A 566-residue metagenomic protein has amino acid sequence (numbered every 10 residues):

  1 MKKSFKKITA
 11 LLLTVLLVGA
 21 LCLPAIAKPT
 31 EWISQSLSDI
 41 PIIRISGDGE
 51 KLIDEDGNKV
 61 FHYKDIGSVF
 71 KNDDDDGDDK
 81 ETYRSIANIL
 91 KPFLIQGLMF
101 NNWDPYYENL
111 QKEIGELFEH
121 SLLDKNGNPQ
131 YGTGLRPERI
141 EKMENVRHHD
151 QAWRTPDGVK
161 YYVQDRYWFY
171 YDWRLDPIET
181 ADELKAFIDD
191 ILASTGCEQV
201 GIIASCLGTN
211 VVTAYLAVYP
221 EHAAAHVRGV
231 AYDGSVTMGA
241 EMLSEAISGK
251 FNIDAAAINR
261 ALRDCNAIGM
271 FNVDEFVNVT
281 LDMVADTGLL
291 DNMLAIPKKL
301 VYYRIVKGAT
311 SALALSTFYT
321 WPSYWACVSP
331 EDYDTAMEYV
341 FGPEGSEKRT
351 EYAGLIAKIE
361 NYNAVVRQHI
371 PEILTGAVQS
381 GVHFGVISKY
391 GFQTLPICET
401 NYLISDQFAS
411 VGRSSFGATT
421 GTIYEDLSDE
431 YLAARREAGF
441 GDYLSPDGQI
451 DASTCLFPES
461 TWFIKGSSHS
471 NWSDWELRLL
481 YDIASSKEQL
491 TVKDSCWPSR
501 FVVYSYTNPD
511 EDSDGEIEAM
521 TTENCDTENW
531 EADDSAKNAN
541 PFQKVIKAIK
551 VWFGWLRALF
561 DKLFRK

Functional and structural regions predicted by a protein language model:
M1-S4: N-terminal secretory signal peptides that target proteins for export/translocation
K6-A27: Sec-dependent N-terminal signal peptides of Gram-positive bacterial secreted proteins and lipoproteins
L12, T195, A223, Q379-S380: A structural signal for short coil/turn segments at secondary-structure junctions
K28-I203, N210-C265, Q393, S405-D406 (+1 more regions): N-terminal non-catalytic accessory region
N88, Q543-R565: Short hydrophobic helices that act as membrane-entry/anchoring signals
Q164-I178, V306-Y402: Alpha/beta-hydrolase fold catalytic core
A255-T350: Alpha/beta-hydrolase-fold enzymes
V284, G288, E331, T350 (+5 more regions): Alpha-helix boundary/N-cap detector
